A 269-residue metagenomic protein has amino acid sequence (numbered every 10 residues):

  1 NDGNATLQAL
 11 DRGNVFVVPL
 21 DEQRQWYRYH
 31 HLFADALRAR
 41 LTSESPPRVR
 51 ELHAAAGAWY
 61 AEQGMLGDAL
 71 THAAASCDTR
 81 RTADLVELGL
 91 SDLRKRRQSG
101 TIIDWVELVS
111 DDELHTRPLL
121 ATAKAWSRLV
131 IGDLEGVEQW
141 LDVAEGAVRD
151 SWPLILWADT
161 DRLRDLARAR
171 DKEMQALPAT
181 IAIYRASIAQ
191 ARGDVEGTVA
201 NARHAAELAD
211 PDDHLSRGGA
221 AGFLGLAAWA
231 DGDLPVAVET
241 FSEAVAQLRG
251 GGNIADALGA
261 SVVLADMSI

Functional and structural regions predicted by a protein language model:
N1-R40, E51-A54: C-terminal boundary/linker of central alpha/beta nucleotide-binding cores
R28, A39, E44-I131, G136-V143: Extended alpha-helical scaffolding segments used for macromolecular assembly and cargo binding
L70, L90-S91, I103-D111, D142-R168 (+2 more regions): Amphipathic alpha-helical segments of tetratricopeptide repeats
A83-D92, L119-D133, L163-A167, Q175-D194 (+3 more regions): Tandem amphipathic alpha-helical repeat scaffolds
